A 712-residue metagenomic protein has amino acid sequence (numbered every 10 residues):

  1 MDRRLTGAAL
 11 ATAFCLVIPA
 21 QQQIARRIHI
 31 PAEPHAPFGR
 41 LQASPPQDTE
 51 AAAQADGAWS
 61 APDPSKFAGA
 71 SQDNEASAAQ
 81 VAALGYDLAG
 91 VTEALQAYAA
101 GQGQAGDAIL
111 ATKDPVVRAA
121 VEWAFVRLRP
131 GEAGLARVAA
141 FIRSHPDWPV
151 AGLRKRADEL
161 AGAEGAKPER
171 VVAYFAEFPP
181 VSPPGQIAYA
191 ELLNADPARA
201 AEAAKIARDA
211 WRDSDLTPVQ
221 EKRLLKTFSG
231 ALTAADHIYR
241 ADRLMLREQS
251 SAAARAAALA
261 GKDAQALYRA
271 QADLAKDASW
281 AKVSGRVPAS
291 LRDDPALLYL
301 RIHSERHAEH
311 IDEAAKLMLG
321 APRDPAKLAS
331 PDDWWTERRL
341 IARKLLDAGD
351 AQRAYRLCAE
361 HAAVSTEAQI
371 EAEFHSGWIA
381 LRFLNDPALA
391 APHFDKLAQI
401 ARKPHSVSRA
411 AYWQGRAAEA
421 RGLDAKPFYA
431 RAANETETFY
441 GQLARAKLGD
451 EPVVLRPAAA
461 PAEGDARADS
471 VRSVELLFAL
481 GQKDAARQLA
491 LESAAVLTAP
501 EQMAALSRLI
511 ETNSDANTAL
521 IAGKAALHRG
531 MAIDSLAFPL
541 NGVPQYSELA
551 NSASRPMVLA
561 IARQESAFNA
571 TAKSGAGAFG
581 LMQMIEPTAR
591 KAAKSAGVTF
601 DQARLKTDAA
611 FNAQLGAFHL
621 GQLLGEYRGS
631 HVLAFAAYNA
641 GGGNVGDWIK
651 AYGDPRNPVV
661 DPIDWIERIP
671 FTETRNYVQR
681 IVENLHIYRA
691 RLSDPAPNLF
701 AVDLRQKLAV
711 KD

Functional and structural regions predicted by a protein language model:
Q22-D87, A709-D712: Compositionally biased, proline/threonine/alanine/serine-rich low-complexity intrinsically disordered stretches
A76-L84, D107-V116, R127-P130, A139-P149 (+15 more regions): Solenoid-like repeat scaffolds
A89, V121, R154, G185 (+8 more regions): The tetratricopeptide repeat
E93, E122-F125, D158, Y189-A190 (+8 more regions): Structural register within alpha-helical repeat arrays
A97, R129, G162, L193-N194 (+8 more regions): Residue at a conserved register position within TPR or TPR-like alpha-solenoid repeats
G101, A166, P197-A198, E248 (+6 more regions): Residue-level detector of the short coil/turn that links helix A to helix B within each tetratricopeptide repeat
W123-F125, A139-A140, S144, R156 (+11 more regions): Catalytic glycan-binding domains that act on GlcNAc-containing polysaccharides
